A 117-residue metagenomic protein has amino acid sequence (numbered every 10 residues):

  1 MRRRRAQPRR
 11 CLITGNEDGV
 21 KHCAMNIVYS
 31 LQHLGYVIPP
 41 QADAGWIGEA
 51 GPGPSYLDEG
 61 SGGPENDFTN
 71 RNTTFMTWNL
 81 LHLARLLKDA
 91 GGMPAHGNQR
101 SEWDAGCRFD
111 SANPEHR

Functional and structural regions predicted by a protein language model:
M1-V37: Helix-loop-strand module that forms the ligand-binding subsite of alpha/beta enzymes
V37-R117: Glycine-rich phosphate/pyrophosphate-binding loop and the adjoining helix
